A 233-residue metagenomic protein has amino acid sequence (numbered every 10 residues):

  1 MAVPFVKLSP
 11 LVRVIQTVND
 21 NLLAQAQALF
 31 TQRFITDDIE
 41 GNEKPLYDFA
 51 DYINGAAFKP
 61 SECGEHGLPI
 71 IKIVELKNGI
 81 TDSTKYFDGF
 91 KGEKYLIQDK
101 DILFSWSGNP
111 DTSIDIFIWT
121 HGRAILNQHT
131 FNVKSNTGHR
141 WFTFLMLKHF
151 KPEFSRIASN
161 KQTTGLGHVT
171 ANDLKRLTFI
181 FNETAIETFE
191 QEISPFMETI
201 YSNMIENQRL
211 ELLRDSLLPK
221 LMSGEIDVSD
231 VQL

Functional and structural regions predicted by a protein language model:
M1-V6, A124-T130, K161-A185: A short glycine-rich beta-alpha junction/loop motif
A2-A57, R176, E183-V228: Non-catalytic DNA-recognition/assembly elements of restriction-modification systems
V6, C63-G64, Y95-I97, T170-A171 (+1 more regions): Solvent-exposed alpha-helices and their adjacent loops that cap or buttress functional pockets in soluble metabolic
K44-P60, P69-I102: Sequence-specific dsDNA recognition surfaces
K59-H66, A158-N160: Short coil/turn segments at secondary-structure boundaries
K72, G92-P152, A158-T163, T170: A short beta-sheet element
Q232-L233: Amphipathic heptad-repeat alpha-helical coiled-coil/stalk segments that mediate oligomerization, filament/stalk
